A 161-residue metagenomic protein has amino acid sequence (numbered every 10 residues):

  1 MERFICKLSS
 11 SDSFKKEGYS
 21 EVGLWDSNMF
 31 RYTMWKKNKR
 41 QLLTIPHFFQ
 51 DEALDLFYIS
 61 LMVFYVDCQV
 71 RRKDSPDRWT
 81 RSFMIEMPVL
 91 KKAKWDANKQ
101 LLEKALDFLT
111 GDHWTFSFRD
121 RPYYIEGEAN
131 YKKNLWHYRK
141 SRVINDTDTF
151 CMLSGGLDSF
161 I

Functional and structural regions predicted by a protein language model:
M1-T149: RNA-binding accessory domains that recognize and position tRNA/RNA substrates
F150-I161: Conserved mid-sequence domains
